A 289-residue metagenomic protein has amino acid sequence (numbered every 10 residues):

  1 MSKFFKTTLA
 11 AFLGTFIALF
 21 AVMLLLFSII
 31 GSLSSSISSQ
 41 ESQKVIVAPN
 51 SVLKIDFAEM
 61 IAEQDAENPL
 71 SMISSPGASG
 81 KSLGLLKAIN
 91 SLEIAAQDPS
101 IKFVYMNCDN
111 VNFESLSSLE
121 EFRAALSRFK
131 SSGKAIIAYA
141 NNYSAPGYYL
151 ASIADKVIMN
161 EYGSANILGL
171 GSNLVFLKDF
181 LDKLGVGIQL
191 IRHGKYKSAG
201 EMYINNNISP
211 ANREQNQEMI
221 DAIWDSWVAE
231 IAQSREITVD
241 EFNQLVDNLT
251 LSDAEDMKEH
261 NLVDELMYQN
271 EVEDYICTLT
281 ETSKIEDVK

Functional and structural regions predicted by a protein language model:
S2-T238, N243, D247, C277-K289: Small-residue-centered hinge/linker elements
I158-M159, V263-Q269: Short acidic-hydrophobic, aromatic-tinged amphipathic segments that line or gate anion-handling sites
T250-A254: Internal gly/pro-rich beta-alpha loop/helix module that stabilizes soluble enzyme cofactors or their anionic handles
Q269-E271, Y275: Amphipathic alpha-helical
